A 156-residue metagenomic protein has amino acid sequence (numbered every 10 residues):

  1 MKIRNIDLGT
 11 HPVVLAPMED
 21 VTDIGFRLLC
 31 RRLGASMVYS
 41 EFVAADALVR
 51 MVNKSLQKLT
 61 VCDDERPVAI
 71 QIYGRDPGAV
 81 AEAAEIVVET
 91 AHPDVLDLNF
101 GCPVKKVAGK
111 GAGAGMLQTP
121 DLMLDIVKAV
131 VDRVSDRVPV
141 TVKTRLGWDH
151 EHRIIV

Functional and structural regions predicted by a protein language model:
M1-V156: Flavin-dependent oxidoreductase catalytic cores
